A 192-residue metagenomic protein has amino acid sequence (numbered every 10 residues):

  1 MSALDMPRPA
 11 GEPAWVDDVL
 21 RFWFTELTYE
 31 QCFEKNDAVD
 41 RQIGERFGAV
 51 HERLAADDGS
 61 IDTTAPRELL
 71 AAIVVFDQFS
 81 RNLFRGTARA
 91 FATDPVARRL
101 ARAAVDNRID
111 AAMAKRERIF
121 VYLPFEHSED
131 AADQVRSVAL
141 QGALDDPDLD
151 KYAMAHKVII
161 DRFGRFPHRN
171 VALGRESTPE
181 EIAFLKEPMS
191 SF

Functional and structural regions predicted by a protein language model:
S2-A71, V75-F192: Intrinsically disordered, low-complexity activation-like regions
